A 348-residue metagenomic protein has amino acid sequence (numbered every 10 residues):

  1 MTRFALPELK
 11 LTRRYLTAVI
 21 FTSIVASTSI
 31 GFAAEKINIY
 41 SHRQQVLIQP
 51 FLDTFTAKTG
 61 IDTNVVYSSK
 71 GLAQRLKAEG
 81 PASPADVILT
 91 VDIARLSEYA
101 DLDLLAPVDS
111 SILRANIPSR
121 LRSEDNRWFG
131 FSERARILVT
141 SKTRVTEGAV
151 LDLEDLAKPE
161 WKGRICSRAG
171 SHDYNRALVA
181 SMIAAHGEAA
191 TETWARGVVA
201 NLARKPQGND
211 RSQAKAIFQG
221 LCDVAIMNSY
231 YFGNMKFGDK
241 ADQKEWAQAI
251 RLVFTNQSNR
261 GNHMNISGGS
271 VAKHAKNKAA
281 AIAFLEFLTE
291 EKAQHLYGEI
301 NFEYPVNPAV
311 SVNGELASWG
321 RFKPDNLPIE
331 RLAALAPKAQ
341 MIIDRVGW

Functional and structural regions predicted by a protein language model:
A34-S97: Early extracytoplasmic/lumenal segment of secretory-pathway proteins
Y40-R43, E124, T140-K142, G148 (+3 more regions): Short beta-strand->loop
S83-I88, A106-T140, E154, I165-S167: A structural signal for short loop-to-beta-strand junctions that line the ligand-binding cleft of periplasmic/secreted
I137-R144, M264-N277, L296: A bilobed periplasmic-binding-protein/Venus flytrap-type ligand-binding module shared by bacterial periplasmic
T143-L151, I183-E192, A275-A281: Short helix-loop capping/hinge motifs at secondary-structure junctions, enriched in acidic/polar residues
G163-G170, F287-P308: Periplasmic-binding protein-like
Y174-A177, S181-F254: Ligand-binding pocket segment of bilobal, Venus flytrap-like solute-binding proteins
T191, E303-W348: An extracytoplasmic/periplasmic, membrane-proximal ligand-sensing/linker region
